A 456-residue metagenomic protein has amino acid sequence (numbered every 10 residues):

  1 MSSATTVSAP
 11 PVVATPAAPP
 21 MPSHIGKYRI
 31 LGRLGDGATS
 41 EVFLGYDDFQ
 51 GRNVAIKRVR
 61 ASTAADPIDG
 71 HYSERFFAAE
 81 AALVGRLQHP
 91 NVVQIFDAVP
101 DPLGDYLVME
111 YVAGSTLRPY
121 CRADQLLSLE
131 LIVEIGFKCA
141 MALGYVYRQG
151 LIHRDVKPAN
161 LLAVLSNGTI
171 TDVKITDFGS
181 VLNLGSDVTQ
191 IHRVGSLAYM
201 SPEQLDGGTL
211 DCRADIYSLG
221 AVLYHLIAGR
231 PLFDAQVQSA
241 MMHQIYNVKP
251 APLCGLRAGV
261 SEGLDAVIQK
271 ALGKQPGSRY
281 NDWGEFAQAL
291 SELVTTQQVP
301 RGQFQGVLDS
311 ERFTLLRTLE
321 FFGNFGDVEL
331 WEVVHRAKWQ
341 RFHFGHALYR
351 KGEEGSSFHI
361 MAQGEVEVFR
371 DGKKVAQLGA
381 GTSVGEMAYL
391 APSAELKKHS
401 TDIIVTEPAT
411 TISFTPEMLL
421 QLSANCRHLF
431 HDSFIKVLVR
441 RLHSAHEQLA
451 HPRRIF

Functional and structural regions predicted by a protein language model:
E41: Conserved N-lobe ATP-binding subsite of Hanks-type protein kinase domains, especially the beta3 VAIK lysine
R60-R86: AlphaC helix of the eukaryotic protein kinase fold
A98: Activation-segment/catalytic-loop signature of the eukaryotic protein kinase fold
P102-T116: Conserved short submotifs of the Hanks-type protein kinase catalytic core that shape the nucleotide-binding pocket
I135-G136: Activation segment signature within eukaryotic-like protein kinase domains
A140-L151: Protein kinase catalytic-loop region centered on the HRD/HxD motif
H346-P408, L419, I435: Cyclic nucleotide-binding regulatory domains
